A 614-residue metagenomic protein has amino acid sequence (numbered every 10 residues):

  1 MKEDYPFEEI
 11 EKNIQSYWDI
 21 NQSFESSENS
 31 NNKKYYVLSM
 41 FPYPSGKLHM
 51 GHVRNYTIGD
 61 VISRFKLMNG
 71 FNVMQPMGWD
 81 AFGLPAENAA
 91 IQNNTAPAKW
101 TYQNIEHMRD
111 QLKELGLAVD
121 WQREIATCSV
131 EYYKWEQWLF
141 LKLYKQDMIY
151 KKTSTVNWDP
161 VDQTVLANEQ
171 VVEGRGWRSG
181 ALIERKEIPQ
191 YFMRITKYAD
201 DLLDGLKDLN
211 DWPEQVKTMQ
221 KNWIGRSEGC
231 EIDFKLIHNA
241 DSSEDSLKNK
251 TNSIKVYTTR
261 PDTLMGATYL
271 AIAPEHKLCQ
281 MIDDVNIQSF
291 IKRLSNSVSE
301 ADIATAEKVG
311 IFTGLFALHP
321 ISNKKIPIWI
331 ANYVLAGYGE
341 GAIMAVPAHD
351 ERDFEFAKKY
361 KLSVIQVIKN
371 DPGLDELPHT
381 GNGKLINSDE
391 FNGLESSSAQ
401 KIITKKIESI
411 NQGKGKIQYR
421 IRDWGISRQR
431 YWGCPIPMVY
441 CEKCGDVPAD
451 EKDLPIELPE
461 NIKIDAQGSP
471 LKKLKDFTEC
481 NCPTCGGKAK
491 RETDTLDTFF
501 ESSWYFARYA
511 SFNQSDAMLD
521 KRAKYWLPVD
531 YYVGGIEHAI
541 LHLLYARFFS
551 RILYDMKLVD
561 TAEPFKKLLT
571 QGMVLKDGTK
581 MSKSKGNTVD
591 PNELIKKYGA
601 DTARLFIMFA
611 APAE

Functional and structural regions predicted by a protein language model:
M1-L38, L67-P76, K99-R109, D211 (+2 more regions): Conserved oxyanion/phosphate-binding beta-strand-loop segments in alpha/beta enzyme cores
E3, Q15, I195-S227, A267 (+3 more regions): Amphipathic alpha-helical
D4, N13, Y17-N21, Q92-I254 (+4 more regions): Residue patterns forming the tRNA-binding/recognition surfaces of aminoacyl-tRNA synthetases and related DALR
S27-T95, E124-L139, T258-T259, P320-F356 (+1 more regions): N-terminal catalytic cores of NTP/NDP-binding nucleotidyl/phosphoryl-transfer enzymes
Y43-M74, V172-W177, N252, S289 (+5 more regions): Conserved active-site neighborhood of enzyme catalytic/cofactor-binding cores
G59, N72, H276-E376: Catalytic alpha/beta core of large soluble enzyme barrels
K292-G314, V364-P372, E390-S397, K401-T404 (+4 more regions): Conserved catalytic alpha/beta cores of large enzymes that bind or transform nucleotide phosphates and polynucleotides
